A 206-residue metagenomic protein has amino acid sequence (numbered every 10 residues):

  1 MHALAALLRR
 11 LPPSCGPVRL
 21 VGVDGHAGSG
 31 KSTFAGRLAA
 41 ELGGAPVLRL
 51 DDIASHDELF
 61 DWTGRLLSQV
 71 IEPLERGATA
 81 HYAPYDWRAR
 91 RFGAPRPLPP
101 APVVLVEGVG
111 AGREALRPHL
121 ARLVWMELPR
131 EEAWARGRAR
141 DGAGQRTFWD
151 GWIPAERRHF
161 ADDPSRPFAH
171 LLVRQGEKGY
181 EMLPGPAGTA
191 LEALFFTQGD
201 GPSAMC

Functional and structural regions predicted by a protein language model:
M1-C15, P118, A139, A161-C206: NTP-dependent small-molecule kinase module
H26: P-loop (Walker A) phosphate-binding loop of NTP-binding proteins
K31: Conserved lysine of the Walker
F34: Hydrophobic positions on the alpha1 helix immediately C-terminal to the Walker A/P-loop
R37: Active-site signature of alpha/beta-hydrolase-fold catalytic machinery across serine- and Asp/Cys-nucleophile hydrolases
P46-V106: Conserved nucleotide-sensing/catalytic segment adjacent to the nucleotide-binding pocket in NTP-handling enzymes
G93-R140: ATP-dependent NMP and nucleoside kinases share a basic, alpha-helical "lid"
